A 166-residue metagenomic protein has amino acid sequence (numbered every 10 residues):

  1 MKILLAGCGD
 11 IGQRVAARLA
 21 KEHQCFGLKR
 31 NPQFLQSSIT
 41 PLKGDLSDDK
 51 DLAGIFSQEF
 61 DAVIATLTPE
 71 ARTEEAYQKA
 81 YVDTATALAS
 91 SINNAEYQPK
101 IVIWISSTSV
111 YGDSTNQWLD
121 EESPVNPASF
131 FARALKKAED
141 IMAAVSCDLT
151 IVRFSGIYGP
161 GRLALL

Functional and structural regions predicted by a protein language model:
I3-G7: Conserved N-terminal Rossmann-fold NAD(P)-binding element of oxidoreductases
C8-G9, S107: Glycine-rich Rossmann-fold phosphate-binding loop(s) that bind the pyrophosphate of adenine dinucleotide cofactors
G12-Q13: N-terminal Rossmann-fold NAD(P) dinucleotide-binding loop
T40-D61: Conserved Rossmann-fold cofactor-binding substructure of NAD(P)-dependent oxidoreductases
A62-A65, P69-I103, K137: NAD(P)-cofactor binding segment of oxidoreductase domains
A87-F130: Conserved Rossmann-fold NAD(P)-dependent oxidoreductase catalytic core, especially the SDR/UDP-sugar
T115-I151: Catalytic helix-loop patch of NAD(P)-dependent Rossmann-fold dehydrogenases
A143-L166: NAD(P)-dependent short-chain dehydrogenase/reductase
